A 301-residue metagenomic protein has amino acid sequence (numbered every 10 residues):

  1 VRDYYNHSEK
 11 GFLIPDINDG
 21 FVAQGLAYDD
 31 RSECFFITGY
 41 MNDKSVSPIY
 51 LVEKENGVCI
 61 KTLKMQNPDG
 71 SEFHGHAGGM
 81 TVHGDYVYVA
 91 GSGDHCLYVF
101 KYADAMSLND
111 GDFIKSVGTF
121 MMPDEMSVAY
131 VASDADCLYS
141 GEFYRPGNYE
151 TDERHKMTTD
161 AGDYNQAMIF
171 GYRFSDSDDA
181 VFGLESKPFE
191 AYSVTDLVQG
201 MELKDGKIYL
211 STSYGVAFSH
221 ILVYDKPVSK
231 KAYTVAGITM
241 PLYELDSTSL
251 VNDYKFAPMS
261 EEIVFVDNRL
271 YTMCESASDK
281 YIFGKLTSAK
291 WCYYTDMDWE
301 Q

Functional and structural regions predicted by a protein language model:
V1-G20, G183-K187, L245-S249: A short helix->beta-strand "capping" segment at the edge of beta-propeller domains
E9-S47: Beta-strand-rich domains and repeat architectures in extracellular enzymes and scaffolds, especially beta-propellers
P15-D19, K64-E72, F120-D124, F189-V194 (+1 more regions): Surface loop/turn motifs at the tips and blade-to-blade linkers of beta-strand repeat domains
I17, V22-Q24, P48-Y50, G57-D85: Blade-loop segments of beta-propeller domains
N18-R31, H76-H83, E125-R145, Q199-K204 (+2 more regions): Structural signature of eukaryotic scaffold interfaces centered on beta-propeller domains
T38-N42, S92-D94, Y102, E142-P146 (+4 more regions): Short loop/turn segments immediately following the C-termini of beta-strands
S47-E55, L97-L108, F113, E153-S177 (+2 more regions): Beta-propeller blade signature
F189-S247, D253, M259-E261: Loop/turn-rich, solvent-exposed surfaces of beta-rich toroidal or solenoidal domains
